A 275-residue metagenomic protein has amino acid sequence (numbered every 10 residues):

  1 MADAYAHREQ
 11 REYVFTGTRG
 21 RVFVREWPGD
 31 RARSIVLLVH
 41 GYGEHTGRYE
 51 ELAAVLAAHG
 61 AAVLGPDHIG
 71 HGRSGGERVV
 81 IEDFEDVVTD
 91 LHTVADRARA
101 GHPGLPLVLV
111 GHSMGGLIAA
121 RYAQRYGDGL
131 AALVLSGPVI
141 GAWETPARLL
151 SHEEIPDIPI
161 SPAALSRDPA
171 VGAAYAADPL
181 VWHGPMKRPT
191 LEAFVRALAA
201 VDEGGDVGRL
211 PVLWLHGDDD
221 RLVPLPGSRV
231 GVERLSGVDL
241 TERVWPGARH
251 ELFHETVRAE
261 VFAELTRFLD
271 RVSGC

Functional and structural regions predicted by a protein language model:
M1-P28: N-terminal cap/lid segment of alpha/beta-hydrolase-fold proteins
R33, G41-E44, D218: Active-site glycine-rich loops that stabilize anionic/oxyanionic intermediates across multiple enzyme folds
G43-H45, G72-H102: Catalytic nucleophile-loop/oxyanion-hole region of alpha/beta-hydrolase and closely related hydrolase-like folds
A53-G76: Conserved alpha/beta-hydrolase
V134-W143: Active-site nucleophile loop of the alpha/beta-hydrolase fold
G208, W214-H216, D220: Short beta-strand/loop motif that positions the catalytic acidic residue of the alpha/beta-hydrolase fold
P224-E233: Short alpha-helix in the alpha/beta-hydrolase fold that links the catalytic acid
D239-C275: Catalytic active-site module of serine/aspartate enzymes centered on a nucleophile-bearing elbow/loop
